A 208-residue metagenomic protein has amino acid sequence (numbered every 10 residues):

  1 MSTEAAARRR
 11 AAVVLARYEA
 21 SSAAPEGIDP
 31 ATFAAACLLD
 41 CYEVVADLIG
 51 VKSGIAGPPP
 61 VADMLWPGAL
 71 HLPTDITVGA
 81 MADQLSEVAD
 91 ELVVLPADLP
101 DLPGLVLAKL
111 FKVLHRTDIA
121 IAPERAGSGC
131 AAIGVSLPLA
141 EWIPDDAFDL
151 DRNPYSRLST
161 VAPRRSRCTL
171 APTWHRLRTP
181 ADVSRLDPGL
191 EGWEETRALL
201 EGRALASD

Functional and structural regions predicted by a protein language model:
M1-A24: N-terminal nucleotide-binding beta1-loop-alpha1 segment
A34-V51: A short, N-terminal amphipathic alpha-helix
G50, A89-D90, R116-I119: Short, high-confidence coil segments that cap the C-terminus of an alpha-helix and link into the following beta-strand
V51-P58: Short, hydrophobic beta-strand segments that form beta-sheet elements in well-ordered domains
P59-V93, D101, L150-P154: Short phosphate-binding loop-to-helix
P100-S128: Conserved donor-nucleotide/metal-binding helix-loop-beta segment in metal-dependent transferases, i.e., the alpha-helix
A132-P163: Short, glycine-/small-residue-rich phosphate/pyrophosphate-handling segment
R157-D208: Conserved alpha/beta core of the MobA/IspD/sugar-nucleotide pyrophosphorylase nucleotidyltransferase superfamily
